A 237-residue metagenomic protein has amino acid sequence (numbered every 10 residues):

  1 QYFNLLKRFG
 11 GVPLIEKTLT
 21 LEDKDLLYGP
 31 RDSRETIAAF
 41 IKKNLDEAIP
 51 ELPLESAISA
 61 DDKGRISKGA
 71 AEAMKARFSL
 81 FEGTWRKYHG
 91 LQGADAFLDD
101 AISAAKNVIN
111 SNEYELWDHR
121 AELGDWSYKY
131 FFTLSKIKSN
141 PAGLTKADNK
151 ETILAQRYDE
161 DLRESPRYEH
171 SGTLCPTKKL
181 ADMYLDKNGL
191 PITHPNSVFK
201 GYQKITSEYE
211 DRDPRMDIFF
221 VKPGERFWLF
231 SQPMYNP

Functional and structural regions predicted by a protein language model:
F3-C175, T206: Structured, solvent-exposed acidic/aromatic patches
L19-T20, A57, D159, L185 (+3 more regions): Short capping/connector residues at structural and topological boundaries
E115, E151, E160-D161, P191 (+2 more regions): Short secondary-structure junctions and interdomain/linker hinges
G172-P195: Short, cationic low-complexity segments
P191-I205: Transmembrane alpha-helical segments and their membrane-interface loop/helix boundaries that make up the transmembrane
Q203-P237: Flexible, polar/acidic helix-loop-strand segments at domain edges
